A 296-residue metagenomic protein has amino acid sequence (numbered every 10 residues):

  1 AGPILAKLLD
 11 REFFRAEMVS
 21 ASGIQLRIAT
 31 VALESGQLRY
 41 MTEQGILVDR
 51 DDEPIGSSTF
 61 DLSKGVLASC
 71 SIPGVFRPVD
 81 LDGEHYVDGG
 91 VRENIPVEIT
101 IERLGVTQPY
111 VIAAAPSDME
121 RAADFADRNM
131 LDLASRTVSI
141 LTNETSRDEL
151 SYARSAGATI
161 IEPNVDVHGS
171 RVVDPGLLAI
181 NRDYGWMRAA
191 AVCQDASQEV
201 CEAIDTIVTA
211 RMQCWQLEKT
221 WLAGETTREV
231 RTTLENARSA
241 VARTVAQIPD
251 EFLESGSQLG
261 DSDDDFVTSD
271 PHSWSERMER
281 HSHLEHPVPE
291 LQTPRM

Functional and structural regions predicted by a protein language model:
A1-M296: Patatin-like phospholipase
